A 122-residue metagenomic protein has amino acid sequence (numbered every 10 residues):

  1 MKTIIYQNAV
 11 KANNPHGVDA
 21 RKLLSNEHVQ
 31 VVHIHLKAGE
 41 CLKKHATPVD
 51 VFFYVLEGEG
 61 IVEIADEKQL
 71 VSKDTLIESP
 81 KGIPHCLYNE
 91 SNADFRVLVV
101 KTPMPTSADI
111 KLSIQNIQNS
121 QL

Functional and structural regions predicted by a protein language model:
M1-H28, L112-L122: A short, N-terminal "cap"/entry segment at the start of jelly-roll beta-barrel domains of the cupin/DSBH fold
V32-A46: Conserved short histidine dyad/triad with adjacent acidic residue
H35, T47-V62, V100: Short, conserved beta-strand element in jelly-roll/cupin
E59-I61, K68, P84, D94: Structural motif
E67-K81: Short acidic-glycine-tyrosine-enriched beta hairpin
K81-T106: Ligand-binding loop in jelly-roll beta-barrel domains
